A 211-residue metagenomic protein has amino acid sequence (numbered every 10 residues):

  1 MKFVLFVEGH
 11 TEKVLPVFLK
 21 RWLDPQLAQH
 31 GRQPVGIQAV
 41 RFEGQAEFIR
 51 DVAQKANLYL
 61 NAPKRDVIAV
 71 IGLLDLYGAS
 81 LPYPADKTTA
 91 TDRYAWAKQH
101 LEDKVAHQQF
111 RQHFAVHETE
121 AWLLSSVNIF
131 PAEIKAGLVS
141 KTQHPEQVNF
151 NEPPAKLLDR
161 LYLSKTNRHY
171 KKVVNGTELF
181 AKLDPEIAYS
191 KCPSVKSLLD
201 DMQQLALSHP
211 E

Functional and structural regions predicted by a protein language model:
K2, E12-F42, R50-E211: C-terminal accessory helical subdomains adjacent to catalytic cores in phosphodiester- and nucleotide-handling enzymes
F6-V7: Short hydrophobic beta-strand that contains or immediately precedes a catalytic carboxylate
E47: Alpha-helical substrate-recognition element adjacent to the catalytic core
